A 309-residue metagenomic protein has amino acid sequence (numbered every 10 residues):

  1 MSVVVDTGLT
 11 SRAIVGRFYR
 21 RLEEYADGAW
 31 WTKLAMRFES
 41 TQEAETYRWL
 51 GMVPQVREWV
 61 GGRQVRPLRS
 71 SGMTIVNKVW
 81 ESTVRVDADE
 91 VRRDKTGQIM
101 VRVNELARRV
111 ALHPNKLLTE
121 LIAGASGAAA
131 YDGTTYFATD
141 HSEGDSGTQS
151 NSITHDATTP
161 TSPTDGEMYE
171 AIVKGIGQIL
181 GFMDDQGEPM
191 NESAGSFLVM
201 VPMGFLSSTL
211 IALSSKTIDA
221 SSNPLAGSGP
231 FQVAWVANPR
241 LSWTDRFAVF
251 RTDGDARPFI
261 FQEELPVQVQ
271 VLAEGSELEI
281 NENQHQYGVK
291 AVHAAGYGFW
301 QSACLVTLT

Functional and structural regions predicted by a protein language model:
M1-D27: N-terminal alpha-helical "arm" segments
S2, T139-D185, S193, L198 (+1 more regions): Sequence/fold signature of self-assembling virion shell proteins
E23-K78: Assembly/oligomerization interface modules of large self-assembling protein complexes
E45, R102-E105, R109, G175-Q178: Short, hydrophobic/aromatic alpha-helical segments in well-folded domains
G51, T74, R108-D140, D145-T148 (+2 more regions): Signature of extracytoplasmic/envelope-associated structural regions
W59, E192-S193: Histidine/cysteine-enriched polar flanking segments
M73-A129, V199, Y287-V289: Long, contiguous amphipathic alpha-helices that act as assembly "spine/axial" helices in icosahedral shell and virion
V76, N191-E192: Solvent-exposed alpha-helices and their adjacent loops that cap or buttress functional pockets in soluble metabolic
